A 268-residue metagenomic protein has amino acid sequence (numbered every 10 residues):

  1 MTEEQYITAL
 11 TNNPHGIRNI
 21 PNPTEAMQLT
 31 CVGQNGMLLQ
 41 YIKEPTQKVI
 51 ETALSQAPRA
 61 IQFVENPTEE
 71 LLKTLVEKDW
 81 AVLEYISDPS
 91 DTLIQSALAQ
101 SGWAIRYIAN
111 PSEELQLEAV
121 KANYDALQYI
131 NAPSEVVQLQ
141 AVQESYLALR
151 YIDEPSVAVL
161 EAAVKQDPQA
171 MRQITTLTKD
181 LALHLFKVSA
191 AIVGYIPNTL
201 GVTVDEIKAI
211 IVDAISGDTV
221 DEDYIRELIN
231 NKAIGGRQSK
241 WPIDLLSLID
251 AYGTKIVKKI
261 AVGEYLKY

Functional and structural regions predicted by a protein language model:
M1-Y268: Alpha-helical scaffold segments
